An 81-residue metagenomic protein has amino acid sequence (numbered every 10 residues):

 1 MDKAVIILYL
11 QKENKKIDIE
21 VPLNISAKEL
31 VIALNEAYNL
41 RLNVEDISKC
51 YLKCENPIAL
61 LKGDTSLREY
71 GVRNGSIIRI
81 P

Functional and structural regions predicted by a protein language model:
D2-I7: Short structural boundary motif marking the start of a folded domain
Q11-E29: Short, contiguous acidic and Ser/Thr-rich linear segments
K12-E13, D46-R68: Short acidic beta-strand-loop surface patches of small beta-rich interaction domains
I19-E20, N43, K62: Short histidine-centered beta-strand/loop micro-motifs that create catalytic or ligand/metal-coordination sites
N24-N43: Short amphipathic, charge-patterned alpha-helical segments
G75-I78: Loop/turn positions that initiate beta-strands
